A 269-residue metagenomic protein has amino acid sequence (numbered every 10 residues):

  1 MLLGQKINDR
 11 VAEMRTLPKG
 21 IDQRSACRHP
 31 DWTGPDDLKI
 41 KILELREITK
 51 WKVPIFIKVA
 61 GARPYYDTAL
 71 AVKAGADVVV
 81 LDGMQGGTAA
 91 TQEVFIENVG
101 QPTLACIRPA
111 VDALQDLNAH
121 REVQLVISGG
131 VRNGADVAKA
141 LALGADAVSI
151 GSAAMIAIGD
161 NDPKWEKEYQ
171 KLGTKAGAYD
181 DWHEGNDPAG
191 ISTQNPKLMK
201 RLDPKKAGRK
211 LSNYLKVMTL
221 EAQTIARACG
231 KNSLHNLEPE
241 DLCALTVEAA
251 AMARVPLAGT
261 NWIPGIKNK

Functional and structural regions predicted by a protein language model:
M1-G20: Flexible glycine-/small-residue-enriched beta->alpha junction loops that bind anionic phosphate/pyrophosphate groups
N8, H29-K39, G100-L104, D181 (+3 more regions): Electropositive phosphate-/nucleotide-binding environments in soluble metabolic enzymes
D9-R10, L17, I42-L43, W51 (+1 more regions): Short, flexible segments with low predicted structural confidence
R15, V53-P54, S233: Secondary-structure boundary/capping signal
T16, H29, G100, N118 (+3 more regions): Glycine-centered secondary-structure boundary/capping sites
G20-R28, K200-K205: Short glycine/proline- and acidic residue-enriched helix-loop micro-motifs that form flexible lids or anion-recognition
R24-N195: Glycine-rich phosphate/ribose-binding loops and adjacent secondary-structure elements that form binding surfaces
L198-K269: C-terminal extensions of enzymes
